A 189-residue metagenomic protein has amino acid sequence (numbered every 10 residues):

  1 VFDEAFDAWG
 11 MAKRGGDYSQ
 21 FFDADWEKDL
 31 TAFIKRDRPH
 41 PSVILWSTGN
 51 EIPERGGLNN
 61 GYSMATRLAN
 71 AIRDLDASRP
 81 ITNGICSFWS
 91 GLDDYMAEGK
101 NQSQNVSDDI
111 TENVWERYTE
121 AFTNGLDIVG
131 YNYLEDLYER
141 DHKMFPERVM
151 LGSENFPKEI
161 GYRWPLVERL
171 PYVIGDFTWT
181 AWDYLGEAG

Functional and structural regions predicted by a protein language model:
V1-E139, K143-V149, E154-I160: Active-site mouth of glycoside hydrolases
P165-G189: Aromatic/acidic polysaccharide-binding cleft in carbohydrate-active enzymes
